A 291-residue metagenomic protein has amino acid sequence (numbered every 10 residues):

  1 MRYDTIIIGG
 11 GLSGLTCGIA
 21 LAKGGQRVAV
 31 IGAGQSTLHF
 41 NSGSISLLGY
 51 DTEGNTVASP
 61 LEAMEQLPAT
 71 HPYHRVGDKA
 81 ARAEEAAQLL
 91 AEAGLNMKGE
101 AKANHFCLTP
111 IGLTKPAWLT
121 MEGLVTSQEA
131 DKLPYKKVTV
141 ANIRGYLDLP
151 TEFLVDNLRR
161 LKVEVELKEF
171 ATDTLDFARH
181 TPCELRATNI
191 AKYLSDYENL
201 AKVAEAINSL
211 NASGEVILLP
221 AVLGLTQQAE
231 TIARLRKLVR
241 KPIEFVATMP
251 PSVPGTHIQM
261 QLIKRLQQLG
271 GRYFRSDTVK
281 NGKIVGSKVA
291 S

Functional and structural regions predicted by a protein language model:
M1-T5, K23-Q26, S36, T52 (+2 more regions): Extreme N-terminal leader/targeting segments of oxidoreductases
Y3-V30: N-terminal Rossmann-like FAD-binding beta1-loop-alpha1 element of flavoenzymes
I8, I31-A33, K168, V246: The conserved SAM/SAH-binding core of class I Rossmann-like methyltransferase domains, concentrating on the hydrophobic
A33-A69, T174-I190: Conserved N-terminal glycine-rich FAD pyrophosphate-binding loop of Rossmann-like flavoproteins
S46-Y146, F153-R160: Dinucleotide-binding Rossmann-like beta1-alpha1 core, especially the glycine-rich loop that anchors the ADP
T70-Y73, T126-L147, V165-E169, T174-T188 (+2 more regions): Helix-loop-beta segment of a Rossmann-like dinucleotide-binding subdomain
L149-L161, L194-I217, L223-N281: Helical element adjacent to the flavin cofactor pocket in flavoenzyme catalytic cores
K280-S291: Conserved beta-strand-loop-beta-strand element in the redox core of flavoprotein oxidoreductases
